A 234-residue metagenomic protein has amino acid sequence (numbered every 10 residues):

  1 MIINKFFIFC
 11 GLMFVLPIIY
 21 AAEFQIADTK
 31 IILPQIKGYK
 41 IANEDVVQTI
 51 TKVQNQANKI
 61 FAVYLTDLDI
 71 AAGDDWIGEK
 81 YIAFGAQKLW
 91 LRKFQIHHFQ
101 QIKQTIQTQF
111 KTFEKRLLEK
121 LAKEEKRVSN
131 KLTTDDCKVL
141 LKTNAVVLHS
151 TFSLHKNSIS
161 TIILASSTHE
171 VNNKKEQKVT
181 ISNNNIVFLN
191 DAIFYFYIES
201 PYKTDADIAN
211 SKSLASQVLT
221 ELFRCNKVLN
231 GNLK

Functional and structural regions predicted by a protein language model:
M1-C10: Bacterial N-terminal signal peptides that target proteins for export
V15-I18: N-terminal signal peptide c-region/cleavage motif recognized by signal peptidases
E23-A57: Start-of-domain marker
Q35-K37, D45-V46, A165-S167, I198-S200: A mature extracytoplasmic/lumenal domain signature
K52-N172: Conserved polar/disulfide-associated segments of primarily extracytoplasmic proteins
Q87-W90, S166-N172, F188-A192, I198-T204: Short, flexible beta-strand-to-coil junctions
K178-L189: Short, surface-exposed beta-strand/loop micro-motifs that present aromatic residues
D191-K234: Surface-exposed amphipathic alpha-helical segments
